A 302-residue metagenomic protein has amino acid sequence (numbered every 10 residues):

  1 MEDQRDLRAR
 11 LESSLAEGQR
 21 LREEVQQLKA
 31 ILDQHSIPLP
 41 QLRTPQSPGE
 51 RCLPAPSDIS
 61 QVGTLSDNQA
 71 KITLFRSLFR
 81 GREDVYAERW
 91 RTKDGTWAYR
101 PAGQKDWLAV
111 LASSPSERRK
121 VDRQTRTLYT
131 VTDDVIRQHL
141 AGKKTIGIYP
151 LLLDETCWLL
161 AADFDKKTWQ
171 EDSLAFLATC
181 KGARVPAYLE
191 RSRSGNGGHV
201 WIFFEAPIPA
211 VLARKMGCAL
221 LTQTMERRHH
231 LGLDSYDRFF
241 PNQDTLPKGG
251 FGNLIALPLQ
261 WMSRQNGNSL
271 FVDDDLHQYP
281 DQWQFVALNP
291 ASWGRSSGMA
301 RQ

Functional and structural regions predicted by a protein language model:
E2, D58, G63-N196, F203-A219 (+1 more regions): Signature for HUH/AEP ssDNA processing cores
D3, L7-R10, E17, E24 (+2 more regions): Heptad-repeat coiled-coil/leucine-zipper oligomerization helices
E17, D58-S66, P241-K248: Intrinsically disordered, low-complexity regulatory segments in eukaryotic proteins
S36-L39, E190-G195, R228-R238: Short, glycine/acidic-rich hinge or "gate" loops at secondary-structure transitions that mediate conformational
Q41-S66: Acidic, low-complexity intrinsically disordered tails
R51-P54, N196, Q265, Y279-D281: Short acidic (Asp/Glu) and glycine-rich catalytic loops that position anionic groups and cofactors
L140-A141, T145-L177, G182, E205-Q302: DNA replication initiation modules
